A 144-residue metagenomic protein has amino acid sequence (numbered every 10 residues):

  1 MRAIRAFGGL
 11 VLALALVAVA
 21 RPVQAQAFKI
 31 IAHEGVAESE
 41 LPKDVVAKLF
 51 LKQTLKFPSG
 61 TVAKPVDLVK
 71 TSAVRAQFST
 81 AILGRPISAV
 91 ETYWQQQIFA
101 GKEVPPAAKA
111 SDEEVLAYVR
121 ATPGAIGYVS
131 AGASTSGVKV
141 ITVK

Functional and structural regions predicted by a protein language model:
M1-R5: Positively charged n-region of N-terminal signal peptides that target proteins for export
G8-A18: Bacterial N-terminal signal peptides
V19-A25: Sec/Tat signal peptide C-region and signal peptidase I cleavage site
Q26-K144: Exported/periplasmic ABC-transporter solute-binding proteins
